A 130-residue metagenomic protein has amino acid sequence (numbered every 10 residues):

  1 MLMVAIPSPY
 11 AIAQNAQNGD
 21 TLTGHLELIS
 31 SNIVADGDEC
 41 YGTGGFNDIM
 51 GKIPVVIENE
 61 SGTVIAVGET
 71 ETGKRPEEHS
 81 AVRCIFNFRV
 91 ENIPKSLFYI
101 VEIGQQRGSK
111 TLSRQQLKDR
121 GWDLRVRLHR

Functional and structural regions predicted by a protein language model:
L2-Y10: C-terminal segment of classical bacterial N-terminal signal peptides
D20-S30: A short, amphipathic beta-strand motif
T21, M50-P54, F98: Exposed beta-strand and adjacent loop surfaces of beta-rich binding modules that mediate intermolecular recognition
D36-I53: Short coil-to-beta strand junction motifs in C2/discoidin
G51-I65: Extended low-complexity, serine/threonine- and proline-enriched intrinsically disordered segments
A66-H79, S113-Q115: Solvent-exposed serine/threonine-rich low-complexity stretches and specific carbohydrate-binding patches
S80-F98: Short Pro-Gly-centered beta-turn/loop motif in secreted/extracellular proteins
K110-R130: Extracellular beta-sheet/turn segments enriched in Thr/Pro/Gly and aliphatic residues
